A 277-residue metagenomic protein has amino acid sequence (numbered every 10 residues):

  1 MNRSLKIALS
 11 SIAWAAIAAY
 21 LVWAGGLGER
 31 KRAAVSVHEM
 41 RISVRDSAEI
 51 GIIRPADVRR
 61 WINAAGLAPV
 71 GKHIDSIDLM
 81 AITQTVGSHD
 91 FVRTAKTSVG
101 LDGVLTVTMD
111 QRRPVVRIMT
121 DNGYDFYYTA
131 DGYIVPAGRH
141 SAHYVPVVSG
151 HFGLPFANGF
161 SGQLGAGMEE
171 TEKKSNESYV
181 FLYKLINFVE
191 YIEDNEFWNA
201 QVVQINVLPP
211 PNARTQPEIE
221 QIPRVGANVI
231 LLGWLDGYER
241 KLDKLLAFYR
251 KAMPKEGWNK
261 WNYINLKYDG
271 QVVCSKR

Functional and structural regions predicted by a protein language model:
M1-V44, A64-H73, I77-S88, T94-R277: Charged, solvent-exposed interaction patches on well-folded alpha/beta domains that mediate macromolecular contacts
A48-I50: Extracytoplasmic "Venus flytrap"
R54-G66: An acidic helix/loop motif centered on a single conserved Asp/Glu that marks catalytic or ligand-interacting sites
